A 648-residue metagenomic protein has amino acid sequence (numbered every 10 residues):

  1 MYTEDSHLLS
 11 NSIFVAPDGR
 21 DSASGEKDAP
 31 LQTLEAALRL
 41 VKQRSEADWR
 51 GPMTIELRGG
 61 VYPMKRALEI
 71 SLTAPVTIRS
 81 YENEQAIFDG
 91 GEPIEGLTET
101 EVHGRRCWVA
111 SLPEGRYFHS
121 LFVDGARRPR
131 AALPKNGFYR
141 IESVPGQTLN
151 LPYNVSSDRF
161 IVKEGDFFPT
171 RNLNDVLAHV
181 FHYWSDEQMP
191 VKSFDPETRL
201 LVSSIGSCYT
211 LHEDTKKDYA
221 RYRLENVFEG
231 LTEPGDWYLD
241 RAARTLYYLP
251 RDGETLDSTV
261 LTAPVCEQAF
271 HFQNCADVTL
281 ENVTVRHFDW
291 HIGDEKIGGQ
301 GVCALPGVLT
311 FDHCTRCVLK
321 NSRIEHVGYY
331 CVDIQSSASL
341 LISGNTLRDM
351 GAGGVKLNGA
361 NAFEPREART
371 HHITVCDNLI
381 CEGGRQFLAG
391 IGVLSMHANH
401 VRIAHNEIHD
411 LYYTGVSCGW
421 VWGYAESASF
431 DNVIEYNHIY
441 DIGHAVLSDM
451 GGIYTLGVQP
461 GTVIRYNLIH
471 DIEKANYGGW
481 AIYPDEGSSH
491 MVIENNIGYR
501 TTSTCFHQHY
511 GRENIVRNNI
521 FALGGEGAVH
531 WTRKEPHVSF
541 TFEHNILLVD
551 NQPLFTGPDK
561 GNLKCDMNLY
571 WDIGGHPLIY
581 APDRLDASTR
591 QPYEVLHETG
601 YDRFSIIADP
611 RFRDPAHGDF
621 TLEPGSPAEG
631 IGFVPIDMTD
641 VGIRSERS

Functional and structural regions predicted by a protein language model:
Y2, L8-H313, V318-R323, F363-E364 (+3 more regions): Extracellular polysaccharide-degrading/modifying enzymes targeting complex plant/algal/animal polysaccharides
N11, M53, G60, R66 (+23 more regions): The right-handed parallel beta-helix/beta-solenoid scaffold, focusing on the short coil/turn and N-cap positions
E56, P63, E69, R79 (+22 more regions): Extracellular beta-strand solenoid repeats
K65-T77, H490-H617: Predominantly extracellular beta-rich ligand-binding scaffolds that present long acidic/polar faces for carbohydrate
R66-A67, E267, D289-E295, G328-Q335 (+11 more regions): Short glycine/acidic-rich loop motifs that flank beta-strands on beta-rich extracellular proteins
I78-R79, F88, L388, V393 (+5 more regions): Extracellular, surface-exposed repeat architectures
S207-K216, E254-N274, F288, A304 (+8 more regions): Beta-propeller domains
A276-H287, T315-Y329, A338-A352, P365-G384 (+7 more regions): Right-handed parallel beta-helix
